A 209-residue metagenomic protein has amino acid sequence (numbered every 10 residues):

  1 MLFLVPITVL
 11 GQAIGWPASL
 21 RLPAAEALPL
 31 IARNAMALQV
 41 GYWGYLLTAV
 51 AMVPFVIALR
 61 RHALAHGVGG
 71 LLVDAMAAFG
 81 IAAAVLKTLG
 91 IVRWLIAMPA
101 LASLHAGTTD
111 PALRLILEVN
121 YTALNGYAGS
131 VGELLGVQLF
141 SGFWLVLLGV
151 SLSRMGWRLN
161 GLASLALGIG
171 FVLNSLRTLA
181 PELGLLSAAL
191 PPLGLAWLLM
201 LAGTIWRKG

Functional and structural regions predicted by a protein language model:
M1-G209: Hydrophobic, aromatic-enriched alpha-helical segments typical of multi-pass transmembrane helices
